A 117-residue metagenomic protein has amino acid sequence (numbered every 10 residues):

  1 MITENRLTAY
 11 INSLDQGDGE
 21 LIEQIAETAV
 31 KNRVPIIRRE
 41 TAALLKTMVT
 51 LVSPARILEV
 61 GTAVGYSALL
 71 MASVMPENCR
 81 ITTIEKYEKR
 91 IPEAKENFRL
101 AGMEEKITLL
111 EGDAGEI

Functional and structural regions predicted by a protein language model:
M1-I117: A short alpha-helical cap/connector motif
